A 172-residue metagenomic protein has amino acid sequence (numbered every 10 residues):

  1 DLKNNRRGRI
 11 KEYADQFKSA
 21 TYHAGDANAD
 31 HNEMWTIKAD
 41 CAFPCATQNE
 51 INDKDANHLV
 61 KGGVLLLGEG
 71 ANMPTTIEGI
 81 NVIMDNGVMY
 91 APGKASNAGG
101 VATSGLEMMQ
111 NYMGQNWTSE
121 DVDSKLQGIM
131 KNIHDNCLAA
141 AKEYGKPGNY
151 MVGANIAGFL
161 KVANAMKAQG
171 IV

Functional and structural regions predicted by a protein language model:
D1-K38: Glycine-rich phosphate/diphosphate-binding loop of Rossmann-like nucleotide-binding domains
A29-A39, N49-L66: Rossmann-fold NAD(P) dinucleotide-binding segment
F43-C45, G70: Short, well-ordered coil/turn residues at beta-beta hairpins and beta-strand->alpha-helix junctions within
A46-K54, P74-I77: Beta-loop-alpha module in the N-terminal Rossmann-like domain of NAD(P)-dependent dehydrogenases, especially those
H58-V172: Adenosine-phosphate binding glycine-rich loop
